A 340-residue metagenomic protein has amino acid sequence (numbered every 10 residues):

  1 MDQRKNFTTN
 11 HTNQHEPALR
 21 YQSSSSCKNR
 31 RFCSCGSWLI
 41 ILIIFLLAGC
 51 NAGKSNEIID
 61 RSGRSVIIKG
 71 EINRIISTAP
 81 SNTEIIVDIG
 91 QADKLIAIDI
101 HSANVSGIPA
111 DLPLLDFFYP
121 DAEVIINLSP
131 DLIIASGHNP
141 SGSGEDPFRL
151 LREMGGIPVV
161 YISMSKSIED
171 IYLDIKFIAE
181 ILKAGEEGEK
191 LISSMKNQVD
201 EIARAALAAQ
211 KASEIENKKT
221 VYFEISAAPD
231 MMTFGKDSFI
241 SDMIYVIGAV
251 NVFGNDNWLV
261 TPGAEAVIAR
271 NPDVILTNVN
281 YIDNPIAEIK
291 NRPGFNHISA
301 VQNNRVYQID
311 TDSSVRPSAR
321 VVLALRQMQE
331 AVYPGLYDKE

Functional and structural regions predicted by a protein language model:
D2-R4, T9-F45, A212: Short, low-complexity, charge-dense intrinsically disordered segments
G49-T83, I181-F223, E330-E340: Bacterial Sec-exported substrate-binding components of ABC uptake systems
I59-G63, P113-E123, S165, D256-A264: Short helix-initiation/N-cap motifs at beta->coil->alpha
R74, E169-E180, E189, D200 (+2 more regions): Structured C-terminal subdomain patch of bacterial secreted/periplasmic proteins
R74-S143, P147, V252: A short, structured surface patch at a secondary-structure boundary
D99, A103, F234-L259, V279 (+1 more regions): His/Asp/Glu-enriched short active-site or ligand-binding loop at hydrolase and phosphoryl-transfer sites
A122-P130, P262-N271: Short helices/loops that flank or line small-molecule/ion binding pockets
G137-P147, Y161-F177, E216-F239: Extracytoplasmic ligand-binding site segments that recognize negatively charged/polar headgroups
